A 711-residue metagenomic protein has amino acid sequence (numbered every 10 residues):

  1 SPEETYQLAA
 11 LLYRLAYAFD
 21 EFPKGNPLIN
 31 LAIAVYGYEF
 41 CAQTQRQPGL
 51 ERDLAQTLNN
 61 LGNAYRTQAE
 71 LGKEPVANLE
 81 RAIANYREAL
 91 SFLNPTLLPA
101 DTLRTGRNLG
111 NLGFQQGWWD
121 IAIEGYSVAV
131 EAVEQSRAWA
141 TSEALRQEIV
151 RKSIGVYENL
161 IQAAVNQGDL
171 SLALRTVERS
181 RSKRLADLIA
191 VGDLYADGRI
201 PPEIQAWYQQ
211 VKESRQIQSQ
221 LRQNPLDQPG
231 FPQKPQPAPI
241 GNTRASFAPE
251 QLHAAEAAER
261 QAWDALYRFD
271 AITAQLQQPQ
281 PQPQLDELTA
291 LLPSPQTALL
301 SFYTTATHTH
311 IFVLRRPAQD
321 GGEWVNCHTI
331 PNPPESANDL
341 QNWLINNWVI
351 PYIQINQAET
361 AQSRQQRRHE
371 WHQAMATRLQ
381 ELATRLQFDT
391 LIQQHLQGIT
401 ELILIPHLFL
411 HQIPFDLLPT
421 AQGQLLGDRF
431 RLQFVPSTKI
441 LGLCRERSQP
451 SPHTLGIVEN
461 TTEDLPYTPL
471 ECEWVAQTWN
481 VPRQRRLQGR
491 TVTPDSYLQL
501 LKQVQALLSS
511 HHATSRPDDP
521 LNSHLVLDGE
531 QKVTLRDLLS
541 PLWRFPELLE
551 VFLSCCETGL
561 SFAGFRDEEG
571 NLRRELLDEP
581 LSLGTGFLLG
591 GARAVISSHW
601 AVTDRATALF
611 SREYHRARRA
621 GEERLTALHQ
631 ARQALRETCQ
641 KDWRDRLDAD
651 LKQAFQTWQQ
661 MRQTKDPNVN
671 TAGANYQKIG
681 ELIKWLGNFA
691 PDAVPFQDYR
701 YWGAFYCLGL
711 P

Functional and structural regions predicted by a protein language model:
S1, F19-I33, R66-R81, G113-G125 (+1 more regions): Short coil/turn connectors between adjacent alpha-helices in alpha-solenoid helical repeat scaffolds
Y6-P23, R52-T67, A100-N111, E148-G155 (+1 more regions): Conserved alpha-helical positions within TPR/SEL1-like repeat arrays
E39-R46, R87-N94, V130-A138, R181-S182: Amphipathic alpha-helical segments of tetratricopeptide repeats
R81, W118-Q422, Q449-G456, T638-V669 (+1 more regions): Amphipathic alpha-helical protein-protein interaction segments
P281, E323-P333, D339-N342, Q397-I399 (+4 more regions): Catalytic-core domains of enzymes
G398, T607-P711: An often Trp-containing, charged/polar helix-loop segment at the C-terminal end of enzyme catalytic cores
Q433-H453, T461-P466, A506-A620, T626: Catalytic cores of nucleophile-dependent amide-cleaving enzymes
